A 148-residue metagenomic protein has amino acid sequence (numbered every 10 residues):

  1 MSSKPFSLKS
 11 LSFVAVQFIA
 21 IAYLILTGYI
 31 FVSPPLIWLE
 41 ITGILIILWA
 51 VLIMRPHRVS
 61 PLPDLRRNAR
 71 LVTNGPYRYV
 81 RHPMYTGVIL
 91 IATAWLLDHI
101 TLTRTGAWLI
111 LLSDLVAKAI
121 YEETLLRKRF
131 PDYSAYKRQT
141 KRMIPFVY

Functional and structural regions predicted by a protein language model:
M1-N74, V88-Y148: Membrane-anchoring alpha-helices and their flanking helix-loop junctions
R78-T86: Histidine-centered phosphotransfer motif of kinases
